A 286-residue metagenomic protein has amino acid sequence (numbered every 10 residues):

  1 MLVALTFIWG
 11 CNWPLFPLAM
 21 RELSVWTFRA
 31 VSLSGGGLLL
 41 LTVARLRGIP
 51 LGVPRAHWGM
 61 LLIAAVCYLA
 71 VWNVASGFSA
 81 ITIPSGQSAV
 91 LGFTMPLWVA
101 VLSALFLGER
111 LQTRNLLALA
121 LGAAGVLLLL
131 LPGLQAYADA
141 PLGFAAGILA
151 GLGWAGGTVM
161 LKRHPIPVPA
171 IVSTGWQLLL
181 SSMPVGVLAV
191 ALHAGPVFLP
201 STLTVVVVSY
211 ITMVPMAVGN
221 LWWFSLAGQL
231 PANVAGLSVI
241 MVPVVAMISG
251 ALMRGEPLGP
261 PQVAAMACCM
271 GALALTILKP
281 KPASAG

Functional and structural regions predicted by a protein language model:
M1-S32, G36, F78, A136-R163 (+3 more regions): Glycine-/small-residue-enriched transmembrane alpha-helix faces in small-molecule transporters and effluxers
I8, N12-W13, L41-G92, L128 (+1 more regions): Specific transmembrane alpha-helical segments of multi-pass solute transporters/efflux pumps, especially DMT/EamA
A19, F28, S32, S79 (+9 more regions): Hydrophobic/aromatic residues within transmembrane alpha-helices of multi-pass small-molecule transporters
R21-A30, V53-G59, L116, L131-G156 (+2 more regions): Juxtamembrane helix-entry segments on the extracytoplasmic side of multipass membrane proteins
E22-V71, W98-L102, L152-G157, T174-H193 (+3 more regions): Transmembrane alpha-helices of multi-pass small-molecule transport proteins
R29-V31, L69, N73, S88-T94 (+2 more regions): Helix-helix packing/entry segments at the starts of transmembrane helices
G35, L40, L62, T94 (+7 more regions): Hydrophobic transmembrane alpha-helices of multi-pass small-molecule transport proteins
A56-A64, L111-A123, G143-F144, V168-L178: Cytoplasmic-side transmembrane-helix entry/capping segments in multi-pass membrane proteins
